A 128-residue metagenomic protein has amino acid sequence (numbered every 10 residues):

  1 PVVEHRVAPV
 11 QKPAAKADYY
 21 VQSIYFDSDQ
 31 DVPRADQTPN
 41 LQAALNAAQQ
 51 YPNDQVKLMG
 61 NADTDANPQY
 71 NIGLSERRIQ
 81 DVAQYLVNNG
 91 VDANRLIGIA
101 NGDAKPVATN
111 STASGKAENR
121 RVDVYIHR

Functional and structural regions predicted by a protein language model:
P1-V56: Periplasmic peptidoglycan-binding/tethering modules of Gram-negative envelope proteins
R34-P39, M59-R128: Periplasmic OmpA-like peptidoglycan-binding domain that tethers envelope proteins to the cell wall
